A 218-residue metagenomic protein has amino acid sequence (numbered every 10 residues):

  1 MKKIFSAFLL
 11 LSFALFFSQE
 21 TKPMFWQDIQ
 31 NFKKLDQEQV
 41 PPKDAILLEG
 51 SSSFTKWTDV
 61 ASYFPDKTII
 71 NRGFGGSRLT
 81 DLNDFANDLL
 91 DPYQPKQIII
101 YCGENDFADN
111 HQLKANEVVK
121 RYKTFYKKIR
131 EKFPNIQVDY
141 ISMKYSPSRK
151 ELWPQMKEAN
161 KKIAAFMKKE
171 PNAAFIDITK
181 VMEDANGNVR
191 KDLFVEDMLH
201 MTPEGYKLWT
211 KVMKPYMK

Functional and structural regions predicted by a protein language model:
M1-E20: Bacterial Sec-dependent N-terminal signal peptides
F16-F32, V40-K43: Sec-dependent signal peptide cleavage junction
D44-D59, S77: Catalytic nucleophile-elbow at a beta strand-turn-alpha helix junction centered on a G-D-S/GDSL motif, marking
I46-E49, I70-G73, Q97-C102, Q137-S142 (+2 more regions): Structural recognition of the beta-strand scaffold that forms the well-ordered cores of secreted hydrolase catalytic
F54-Y63, T68-I70, D81-V119, D139 (+1 more regions): Oxyanion-hole/transition-state-stabilizing segment in secreted/luminal serine hydrolases and related acyltransferases
A86, Y122-K127, N160, A164: Generic structural signal for well-ordered alpha-helices, preferentially at hydrophobic/aromatic core positions
A115-K123, Q155-N160: Charged helix-capping and loop-helix junction motifs
K144-K218: Catalytic His-Asp segment of secreted/periplasmic serine-dependent ester chemistry enzymes
